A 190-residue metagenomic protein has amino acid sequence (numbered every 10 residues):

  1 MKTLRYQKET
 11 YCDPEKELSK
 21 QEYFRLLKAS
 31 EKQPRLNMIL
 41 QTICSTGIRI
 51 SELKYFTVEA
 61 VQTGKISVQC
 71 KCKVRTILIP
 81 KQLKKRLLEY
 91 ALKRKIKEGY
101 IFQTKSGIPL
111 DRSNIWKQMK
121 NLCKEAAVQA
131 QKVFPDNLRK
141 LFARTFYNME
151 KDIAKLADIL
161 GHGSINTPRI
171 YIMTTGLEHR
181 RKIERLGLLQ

Functional and structural regions predicted by a protein language model:
M1-R25, C70-C72, K105-I108: Flexible interdomain linker/hinge and immediately adjacent N-terminus of the catalytic tyrosine-recombinase domain
K16-T46, I50: Basic, Lys/Arg- and aromatic-enriched nucleic-acid-binding interface segment
Y23, R35-N37, R112, W116 (+2 more regions): Short, leucine-enriched amphipathic alpha-helices that occur as contiguous helical runs
Q41, S45, R139-H162, I170: C-terminal catalytic core of tyrosine-transesterase DNA break-rejoin enzymes
T46, S51, Y55-R86: Conserved tyrosine-mediated DNA breakage-rejoining catalytic core shared by Y-recombinases
V61-T63, K132, D152-I172, L177: Short, polar N-cap/turn motifs at the start of nucleic acid-interacting alpha helices
K71-L88, G99-K120: C-terminal catalytic core of Y-nucleophile DNA break-rejoin enzymes
Q82, M173-Q190: DNA/chromatin major-groove-contacting recognition/catalytic segments
